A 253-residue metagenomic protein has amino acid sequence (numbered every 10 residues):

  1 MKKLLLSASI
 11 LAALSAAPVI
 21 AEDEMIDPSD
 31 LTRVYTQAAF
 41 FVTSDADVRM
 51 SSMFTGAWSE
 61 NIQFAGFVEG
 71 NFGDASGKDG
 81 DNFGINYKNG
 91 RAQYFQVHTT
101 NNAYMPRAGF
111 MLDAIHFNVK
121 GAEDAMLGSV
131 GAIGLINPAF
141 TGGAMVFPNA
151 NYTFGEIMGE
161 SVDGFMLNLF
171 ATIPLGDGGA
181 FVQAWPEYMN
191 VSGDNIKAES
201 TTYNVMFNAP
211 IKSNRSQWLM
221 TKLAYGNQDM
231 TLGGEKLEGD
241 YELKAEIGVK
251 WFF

Functional and structural regions predicted by a protein language model:
M1-E22: Gram-negative bacterial Sec-dependent N-terminal signal peptides
L4, D30-T36, V48, E60-F64 (+7 more regions): Outer-envelope beta-barrel architecture signal
I20-G80, K250: Short glycine/proline- and aromatic-enriched beta-strand/turn motifs that initiate or cap beta-hairpins
F40-A46, V68-D74, Q96, L112-N118 (+6 more regions): Transmembrane beta-strands of outer-membrane beta-barrel pores
A46-M50, F54, I85-G90, D124-V130 (+3 more regions): Residues that define the transmembrane beta-barrel architecture of outer-membrane proteins
G56, Q96-H98, G134-P138, Y152 (+3 more regions): Residue-level signature of outer-membrane beta-barrel architecture
A65-L169: Outer-membrane pore/translocation modules
Y188, A198-F253: Predominantly the C-terminal beta-signal and adjacent terminal strand-loop region of outer-membrane beta-barrel
